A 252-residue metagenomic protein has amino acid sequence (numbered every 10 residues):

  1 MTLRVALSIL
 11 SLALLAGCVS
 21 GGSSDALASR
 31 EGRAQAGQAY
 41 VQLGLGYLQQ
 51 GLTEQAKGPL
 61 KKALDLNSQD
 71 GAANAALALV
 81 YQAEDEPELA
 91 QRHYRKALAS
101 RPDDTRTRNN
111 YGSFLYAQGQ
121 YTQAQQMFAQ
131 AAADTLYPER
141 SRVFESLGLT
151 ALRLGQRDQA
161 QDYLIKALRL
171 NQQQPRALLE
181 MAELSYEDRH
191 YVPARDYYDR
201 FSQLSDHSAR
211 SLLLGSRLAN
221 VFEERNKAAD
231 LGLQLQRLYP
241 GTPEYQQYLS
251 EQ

Functional and structural regions predicted by a protein language model:
L14-A36: Bacterial Sec signal peptide processing site at the extreme N-terminus
G22-A28, Q203-Q252: Terminal, low-structured helical/coil segments at or just beyond the last alpha-helical repeat
G32, L66, A99-R101, D134-L136 (+3 more regions): Structural marker of alpha-solenoid helical repeat scaffolds
A39, A73, T107, F114 (+4 more regions): TPR alpha-solenoid repeat register
Q42, A76, N110, F144-S146 (+3 more regions): Canonical tetratricopeptide repeat
Q49, A83-E84, A117-Q118, D134 (+4 more regions): Register position in tetratricopeptide repeats
